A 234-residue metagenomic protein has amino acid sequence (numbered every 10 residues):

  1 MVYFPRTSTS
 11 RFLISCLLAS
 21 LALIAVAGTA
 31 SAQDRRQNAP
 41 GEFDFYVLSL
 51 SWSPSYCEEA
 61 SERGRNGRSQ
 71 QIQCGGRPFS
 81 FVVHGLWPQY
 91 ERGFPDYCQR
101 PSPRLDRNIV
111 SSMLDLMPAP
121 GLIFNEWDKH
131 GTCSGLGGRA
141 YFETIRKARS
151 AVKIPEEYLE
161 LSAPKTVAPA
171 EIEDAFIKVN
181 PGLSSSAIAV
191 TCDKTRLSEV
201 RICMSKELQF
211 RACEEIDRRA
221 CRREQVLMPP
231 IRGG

Functional and structural regions predicted by a protein language model:
V2, C57-E62: Short regulatory "switch" loops immediately downstream of catalytic or recognition motifs within protein catalytic
V2-L17: Bacterial N-terminal signal peptides that target proteins for export
S15-A25: Bacterial N-terminal signal peptides
A27-A32: Boundary at the C-terminal end of the N-terminal hydrophobic targeting segment
Q33-E59: N-terminal module-boundary/linker segments of secreted carbohydrate-active enzymes
S61-G234: Domain-level detector of nuclease and nuclease-like folds in predominantly extracellular/periplasmic contexts
